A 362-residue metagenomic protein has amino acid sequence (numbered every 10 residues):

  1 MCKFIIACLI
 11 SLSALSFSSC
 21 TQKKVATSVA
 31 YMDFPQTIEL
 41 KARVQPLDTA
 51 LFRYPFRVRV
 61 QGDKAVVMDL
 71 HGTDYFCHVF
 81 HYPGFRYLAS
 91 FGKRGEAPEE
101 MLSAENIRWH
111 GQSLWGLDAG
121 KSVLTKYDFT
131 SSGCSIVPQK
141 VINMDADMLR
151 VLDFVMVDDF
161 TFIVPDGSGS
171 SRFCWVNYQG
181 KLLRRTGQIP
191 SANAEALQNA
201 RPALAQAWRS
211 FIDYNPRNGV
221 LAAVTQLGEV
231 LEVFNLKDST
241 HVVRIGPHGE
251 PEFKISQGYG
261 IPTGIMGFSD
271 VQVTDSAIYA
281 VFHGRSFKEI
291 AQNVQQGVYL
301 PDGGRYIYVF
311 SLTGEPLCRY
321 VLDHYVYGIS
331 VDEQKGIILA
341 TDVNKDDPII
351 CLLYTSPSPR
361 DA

Functional and structural regions predicted by a protein language model:
V29-F52: A short helix->beta-strand "capping" segment at the edge of beta-propeller domains
R43-L47, F91-E99, K140-A146, L183-L204 (+1 more regions): Surface-exposed loop and turn segments in beta-propeller and other repeat-based domains that flank or scaffold
P46-Y75, F282-H283: Beta-strand-rich domains and repeat architectures in extracellular enzymes and scaffolds, especially beta-propellers
F56-R59, I107-R108, D153-V157, A205-R217 (+2 more regions): Structural signature of eukaryotic scaffold interfaces centered on beta-propeller domains
Y87-Q112: Blade-loop segments of beta-propeller domains
P251-F253, E315-S330: Conserved blade-ending motifs and adjacent loop-strand segments that build the rim/top face of beta-propeller domains
V281-D302, I350: Short, conserved, GDST-rich strand-edge loop motifs in beta-rich repeat architectures
Y354-P359: Conserved small/polar residues in nucleotide/adenosyl-binding loops
